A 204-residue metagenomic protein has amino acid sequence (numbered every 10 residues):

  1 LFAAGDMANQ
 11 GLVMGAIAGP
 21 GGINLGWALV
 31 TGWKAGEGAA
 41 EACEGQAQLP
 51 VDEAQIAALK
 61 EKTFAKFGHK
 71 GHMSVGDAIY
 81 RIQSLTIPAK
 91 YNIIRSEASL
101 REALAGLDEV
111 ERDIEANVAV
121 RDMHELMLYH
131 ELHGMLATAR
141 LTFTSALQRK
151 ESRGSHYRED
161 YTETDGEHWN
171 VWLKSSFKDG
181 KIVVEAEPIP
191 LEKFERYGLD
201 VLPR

Functional and structural regions predicted by a protein language model:
L1-A3, M7-R204: Glycine- and aromatic-enriched mobile tails/lids
